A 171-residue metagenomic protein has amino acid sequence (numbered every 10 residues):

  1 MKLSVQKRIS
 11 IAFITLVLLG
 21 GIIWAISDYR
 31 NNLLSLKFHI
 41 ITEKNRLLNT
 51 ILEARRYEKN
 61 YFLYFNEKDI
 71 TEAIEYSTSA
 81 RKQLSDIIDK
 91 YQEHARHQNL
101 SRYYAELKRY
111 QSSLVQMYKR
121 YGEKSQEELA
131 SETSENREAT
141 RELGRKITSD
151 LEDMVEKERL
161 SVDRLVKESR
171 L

Functional and structural regions predicted by a protein language model:
M1-L3: Short, Lys/Arg-rich, polar N-terminal cytosolic tail immediately upstream of the first transmembrane signal-anchor
V5-A54, D89-L107, R164-R170: Amphipathic alpha-helical segments and their boundaries
Q6, L63-I70, D89-V166: Polar/charged, Q/E/K-enriched amphipathic alpha-helical segments with strong coiled-coil propensity that act as
G20, N32-T42, N49, T71 (+5 more regions): Polar/charged heptad-repeat coiled-coil helices used as signal-transmission/dimerization stalks
W24, L36-S79, S101-E123: N-terminal extracytoplasmic segments of bacterial inner-membrane proteins
